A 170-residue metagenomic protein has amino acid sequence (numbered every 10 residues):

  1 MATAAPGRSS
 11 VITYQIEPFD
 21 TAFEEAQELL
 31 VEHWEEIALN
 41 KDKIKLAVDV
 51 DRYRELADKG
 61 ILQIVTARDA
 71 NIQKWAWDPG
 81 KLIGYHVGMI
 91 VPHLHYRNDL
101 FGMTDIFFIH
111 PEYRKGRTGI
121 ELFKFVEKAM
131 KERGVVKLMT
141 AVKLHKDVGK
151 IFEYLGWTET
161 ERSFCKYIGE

Functional and structural regions predicted by a protein language model:
S10-E28: A short beta-loop-alpha structural element at the N-terminal edge of CoA-dependent acyl/N-acetyltransferase catalytic
E24-Q27, V31-Y53: Conserved GNAT-fold acetyl-CoA-binding loop/helix
I44-I64, D69, H86-R97: A conserved beta-strand-loop-helix scaffold within acyl/acetyltransferase catalytic domains
I72-Y85, G102: Glycine-rich phosphate/pyrophosphate-binding loop shared by adenosine-nucleotide-utilizing enzymes
D105-K115: A short, internal acetyl-CoA/4′-phosphopantetheine-binding micro-motif in the GNAT/acyltransferase core
K115-K128: Conserved acetyl-CoA-binding loop-helix of GNAT-fold acetyltransferases
L138-G149: Conserved beta-strand-loop-alpha-helix junction that forms the acyl-donor binding cleft
A141-V142, T158-G169: Conserved catalytic-core motifs of GNAT/GCN5-like acyltransferases
